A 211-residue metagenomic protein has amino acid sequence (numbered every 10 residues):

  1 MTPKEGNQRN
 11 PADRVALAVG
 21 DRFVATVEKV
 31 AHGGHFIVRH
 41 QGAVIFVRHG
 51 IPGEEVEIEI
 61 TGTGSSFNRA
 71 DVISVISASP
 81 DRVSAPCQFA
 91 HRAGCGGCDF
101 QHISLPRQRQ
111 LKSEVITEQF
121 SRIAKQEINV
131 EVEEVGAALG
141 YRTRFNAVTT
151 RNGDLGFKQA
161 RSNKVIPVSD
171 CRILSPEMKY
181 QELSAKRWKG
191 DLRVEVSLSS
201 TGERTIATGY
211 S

Functional and structural regions predicted by a protein language model:
T2-S211: Accessory RNA-recognition modules of RNA-modification enzymes
